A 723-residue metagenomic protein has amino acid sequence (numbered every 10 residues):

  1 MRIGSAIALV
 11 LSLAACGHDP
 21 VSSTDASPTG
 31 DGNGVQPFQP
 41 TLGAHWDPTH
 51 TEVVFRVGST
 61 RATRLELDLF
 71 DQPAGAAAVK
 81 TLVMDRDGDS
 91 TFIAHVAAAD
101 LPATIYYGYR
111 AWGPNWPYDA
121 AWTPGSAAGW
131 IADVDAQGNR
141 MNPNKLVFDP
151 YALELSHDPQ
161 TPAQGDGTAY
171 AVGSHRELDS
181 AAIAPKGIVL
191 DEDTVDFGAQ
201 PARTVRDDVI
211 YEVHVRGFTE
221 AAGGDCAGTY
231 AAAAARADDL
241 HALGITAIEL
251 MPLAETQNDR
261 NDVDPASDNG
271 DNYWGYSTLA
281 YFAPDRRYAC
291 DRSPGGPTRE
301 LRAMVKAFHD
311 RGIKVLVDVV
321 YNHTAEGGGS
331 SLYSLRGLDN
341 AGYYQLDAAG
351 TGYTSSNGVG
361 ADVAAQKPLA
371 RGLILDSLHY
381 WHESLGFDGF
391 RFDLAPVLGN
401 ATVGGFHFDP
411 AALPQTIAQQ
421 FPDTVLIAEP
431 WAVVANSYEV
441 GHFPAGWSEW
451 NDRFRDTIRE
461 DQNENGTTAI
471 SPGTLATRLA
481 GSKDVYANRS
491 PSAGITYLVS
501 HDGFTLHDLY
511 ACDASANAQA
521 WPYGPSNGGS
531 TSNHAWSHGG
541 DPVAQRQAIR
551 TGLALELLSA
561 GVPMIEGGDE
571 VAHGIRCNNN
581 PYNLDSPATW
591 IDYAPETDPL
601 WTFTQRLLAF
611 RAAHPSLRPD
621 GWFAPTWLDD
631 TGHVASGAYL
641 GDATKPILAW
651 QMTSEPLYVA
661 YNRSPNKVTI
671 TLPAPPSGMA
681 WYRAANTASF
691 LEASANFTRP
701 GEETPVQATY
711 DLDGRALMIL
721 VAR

Functional and structural regions predicted by a protein language model:
M1-I7: Bacterial N-terminal signal peptides that target proteins for export
L13-A15: C-terminal motif of bacterial Sec signal peptides marking the signal peptidase cleavage site
D19-Y211, R216, L240, V543-R546 (+3 more regions): Carbohydrate-interacting/catalytic domains
D68-F70, R110, Y118-G125, A221-D225 (+8 more regions): Short, solvent-exposed loop/turn and secondary-structure capping segments
A171, L178-S180, A202-V205, H214-G386 (+1 more regions): Substrate-binding/active-site clefts of carbohydrate-active enzymes
V209-Y211, I248-L250, V315-V317, F390 (+2 more regions): Hydrophobic faces of well-ordered beta-strands that scaffold small-molecule active sites in alpha/beta enzyme cores
A234-A242, V305, L378-H382, P414-A418 (+4 more regions): Non-transmembrane alpha-helical segments in soluble domains of secreted/periplasmic/extracellular proteins
G399-G567, V571-A572, N580-L584, P615-R618 (+3 more regions): Conserved alpha/beta catalytic core and glycan-binding cleft of carbohydrate-active enzymes
